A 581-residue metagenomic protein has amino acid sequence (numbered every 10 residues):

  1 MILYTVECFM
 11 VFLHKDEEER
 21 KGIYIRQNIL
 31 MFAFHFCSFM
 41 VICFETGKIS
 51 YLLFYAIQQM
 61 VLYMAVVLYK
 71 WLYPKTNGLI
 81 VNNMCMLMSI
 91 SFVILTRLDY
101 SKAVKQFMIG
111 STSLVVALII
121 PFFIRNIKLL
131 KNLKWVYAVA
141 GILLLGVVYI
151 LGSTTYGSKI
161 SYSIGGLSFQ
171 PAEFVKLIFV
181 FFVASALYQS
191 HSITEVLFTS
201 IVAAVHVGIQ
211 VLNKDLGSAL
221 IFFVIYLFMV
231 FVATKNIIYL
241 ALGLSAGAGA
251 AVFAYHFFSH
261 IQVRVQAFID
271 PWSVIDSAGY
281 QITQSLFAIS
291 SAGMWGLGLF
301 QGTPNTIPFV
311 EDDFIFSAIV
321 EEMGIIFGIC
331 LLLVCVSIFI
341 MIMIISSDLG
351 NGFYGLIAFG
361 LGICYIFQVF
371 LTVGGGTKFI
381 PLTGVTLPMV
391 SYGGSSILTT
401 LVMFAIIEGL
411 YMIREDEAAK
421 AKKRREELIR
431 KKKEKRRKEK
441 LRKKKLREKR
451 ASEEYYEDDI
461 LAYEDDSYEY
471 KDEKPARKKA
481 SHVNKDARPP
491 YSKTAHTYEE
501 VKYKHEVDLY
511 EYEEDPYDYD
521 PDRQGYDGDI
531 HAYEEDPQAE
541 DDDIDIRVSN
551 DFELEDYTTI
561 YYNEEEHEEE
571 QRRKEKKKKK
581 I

Functional and structural regions predicted by a protein language model:
M1-F12: N-terminal signal-anchor/start-transfer transmembrane helix
V11-L30, T76: N-terminal membrane topogenic signal
F39-T46, D99, T386: Transmembrane helix-loop junctions at the membrane interface of multipass transporters and ion channels
G47-S277, S317, E321-G375, V402 (+5 more regions): Hydrophobic alpha-helical transmembrane segments of multi-pass inner membrane proteins, especially in bacterial systems
F181, L187, A288-G298, P388 (+1 more regions): P-loop potassium selectivity filter motif centered on the GYG triad
D215-L220, W295-L299, F309-D312, I380-T383: Transmembrane helix boundary and interhelical junction motifs in multipass membrane proteins
P271-F316, I326-F327: TM-adjacent membrane-interface loops and short helices in multi-pass inner/ER membrane proteins
V373-D522, Y526-I581: A juxtamembrane structural motif centered on a specific transmembrane helix
